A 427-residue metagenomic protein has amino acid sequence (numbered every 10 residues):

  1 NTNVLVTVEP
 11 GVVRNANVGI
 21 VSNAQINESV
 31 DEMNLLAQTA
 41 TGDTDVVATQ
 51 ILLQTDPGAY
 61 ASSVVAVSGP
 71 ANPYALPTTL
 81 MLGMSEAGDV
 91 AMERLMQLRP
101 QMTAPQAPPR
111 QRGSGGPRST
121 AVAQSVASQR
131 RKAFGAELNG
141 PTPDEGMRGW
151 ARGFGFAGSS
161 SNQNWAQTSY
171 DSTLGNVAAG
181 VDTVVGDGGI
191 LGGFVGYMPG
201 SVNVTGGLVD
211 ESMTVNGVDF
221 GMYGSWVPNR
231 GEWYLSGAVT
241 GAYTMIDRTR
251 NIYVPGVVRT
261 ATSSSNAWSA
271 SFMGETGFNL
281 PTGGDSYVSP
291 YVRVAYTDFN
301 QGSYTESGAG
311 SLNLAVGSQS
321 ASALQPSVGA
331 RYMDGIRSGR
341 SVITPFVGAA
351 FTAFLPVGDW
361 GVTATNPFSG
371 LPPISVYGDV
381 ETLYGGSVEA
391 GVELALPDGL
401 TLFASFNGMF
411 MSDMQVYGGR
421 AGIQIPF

Functional and structural regions predicted by a protein language model:
N1-G83, E93: Extracellular/surface-exposed low-complexity segments
L52-G284, F403-F427: Outer membrane beta-barrel translocator domains of Type V secretion systems
A133-F134, N139, G153-S161, I252-T262 (+5 more regions): Gram-negative and organellar
G149-W150, G237-V239, P290-V294, P345-A349: Extended hydrophobic secondary-structure segments that form protein cores and membrane-embedded regions
T240, T276, L280, V288 (+1 more regions): Solvent-exposed flexible segments
G283-S289, F299-S303, S338-T344: Short, structured loop/turn "capping" segments at alpha-beta junctions
L312-F427: Outer membrane beta-barrel transmembrane domains
